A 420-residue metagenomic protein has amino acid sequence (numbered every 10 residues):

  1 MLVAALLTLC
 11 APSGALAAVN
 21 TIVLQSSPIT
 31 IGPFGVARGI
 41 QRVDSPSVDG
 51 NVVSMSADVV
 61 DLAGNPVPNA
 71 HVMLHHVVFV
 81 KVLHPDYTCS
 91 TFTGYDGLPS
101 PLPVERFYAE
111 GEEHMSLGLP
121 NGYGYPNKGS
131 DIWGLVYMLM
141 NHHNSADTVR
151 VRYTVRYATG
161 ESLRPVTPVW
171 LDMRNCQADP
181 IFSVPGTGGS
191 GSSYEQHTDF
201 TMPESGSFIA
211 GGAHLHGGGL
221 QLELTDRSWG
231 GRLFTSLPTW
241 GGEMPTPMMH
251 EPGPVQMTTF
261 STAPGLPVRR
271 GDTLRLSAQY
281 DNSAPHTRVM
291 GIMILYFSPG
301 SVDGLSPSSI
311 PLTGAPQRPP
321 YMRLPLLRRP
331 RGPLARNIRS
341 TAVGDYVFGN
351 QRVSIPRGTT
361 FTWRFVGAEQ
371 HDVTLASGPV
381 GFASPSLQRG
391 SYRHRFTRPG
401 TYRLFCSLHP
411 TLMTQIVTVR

Functional and structural regions predicted by a protein language model:
M1-A11: Bacterial N-terminal signal peptides
A4, V53, V78-K81, G381 (+1 more regions): N-terminal non-cleavable signal-anchor helices
L7, S45, V67, Y123 (+8 more regions): Generic marker of residues within folded, mature protein domains
S13-A17: Sec/Tat signal peptide C-region and signal peptidase I cleavage site
A18-S207, G212-L326: Beta-strand-centric surfaces of beta-sandwich/beta-rich domains
L326-R420: Extracytoplasmic copper-binding redox domains, predominantly the cupredoxin/blue-copper superfamily
